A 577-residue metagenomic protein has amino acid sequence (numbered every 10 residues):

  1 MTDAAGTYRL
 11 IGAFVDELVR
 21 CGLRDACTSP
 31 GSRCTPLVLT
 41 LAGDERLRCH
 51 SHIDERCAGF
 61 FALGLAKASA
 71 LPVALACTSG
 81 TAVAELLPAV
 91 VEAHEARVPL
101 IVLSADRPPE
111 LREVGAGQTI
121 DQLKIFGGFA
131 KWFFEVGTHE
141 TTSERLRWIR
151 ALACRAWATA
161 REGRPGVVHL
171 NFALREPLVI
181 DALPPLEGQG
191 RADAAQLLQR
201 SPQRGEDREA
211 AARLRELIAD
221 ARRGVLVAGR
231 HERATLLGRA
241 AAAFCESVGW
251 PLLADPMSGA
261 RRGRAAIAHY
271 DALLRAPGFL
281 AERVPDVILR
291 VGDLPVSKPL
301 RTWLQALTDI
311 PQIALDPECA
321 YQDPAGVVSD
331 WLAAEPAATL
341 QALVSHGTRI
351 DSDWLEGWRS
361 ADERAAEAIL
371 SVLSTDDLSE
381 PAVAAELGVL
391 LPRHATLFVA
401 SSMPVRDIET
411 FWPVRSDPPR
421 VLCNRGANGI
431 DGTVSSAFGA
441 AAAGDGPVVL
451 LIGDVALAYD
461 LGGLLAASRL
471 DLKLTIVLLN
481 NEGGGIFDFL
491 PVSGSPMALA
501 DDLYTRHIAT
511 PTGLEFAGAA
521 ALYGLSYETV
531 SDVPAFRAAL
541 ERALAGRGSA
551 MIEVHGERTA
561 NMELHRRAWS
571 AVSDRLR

Functional and structural regions predicted by a protein language model:
T2-G6, V136, E140, W303-V405 (+2 more regions): Phosphate/pyrophosphate-binding active-site segments
A5, R150-R155, T159-D220, L370: Conformationally flexible catalytic loops at phosphate/diphosphate-handling active centers
G6-E92: N-terminal cofactor/phosphate-binding cores enriched in small/glycine residues, especially glycine-rich loops such as
I11-F14, V19-G22, S29-R33, L37-V38 (+1 more regions): Active-site diphosphate/adenylate-binding microenvironment
R24-T28, R48-H50, A68-R107, V284-G292 (+2 more regions): A short, small-residue-rich loop immediately preceding and capping a beta-strand
L103, E110-L123, D407, W412-R577: Thiamine diphosphate
S104-A156, A254-D362, L544, E553: Glycine-rich, acidic loop regions that bind phosphate or pyrophosphate groups
A228-I313, P317, Y321-P324, R415-G446 (+3 more regions): Glycine-rich, anion-gripping cofactor-binding loops and their flanking helix/strand elements in enzyme active sites
